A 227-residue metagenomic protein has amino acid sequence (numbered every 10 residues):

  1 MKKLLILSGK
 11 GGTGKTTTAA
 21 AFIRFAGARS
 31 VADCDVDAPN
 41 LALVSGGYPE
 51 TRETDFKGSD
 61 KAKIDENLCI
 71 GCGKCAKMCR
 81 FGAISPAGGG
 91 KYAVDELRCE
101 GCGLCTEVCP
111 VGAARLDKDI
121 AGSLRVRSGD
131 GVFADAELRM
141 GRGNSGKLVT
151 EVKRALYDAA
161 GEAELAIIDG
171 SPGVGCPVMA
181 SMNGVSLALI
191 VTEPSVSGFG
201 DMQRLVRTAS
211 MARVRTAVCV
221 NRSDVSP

Functional and structural regions predicted by a protein language model:
M1-A26: Walker A (P-loop) phosphate-binding motif
K3-L5, A28-S30, L165-I167: Residue-level preference for the first positions of well-ordered beta-strands
F22-F25, Y48-G71, G82-G101, D130: Ferredoxin-like iron-sulfur electron-transfer modules
R29-A42, D117-L124: Short beta-strand-centered segment that lines the nucleotide-binding/catalytic pocket of NTP-utilizing
K74-V94, L104-D119: Iron-sulfur cluster-binding cysteine motifs and their immediate structural context in ferredoxin-like electron-transfer
A83-K91, D95-E100, T106, L138-P177: Phosphate-binding/switch loop-helix module in NTP-utilizing enzymes
V111, K118-S123, K147, E151-P227: Conserved catalytic-core segment of NTP-binding enzymes
A113-L148: FAD-binding core/adjacent interface of flavoenzyme oxidoreductases
